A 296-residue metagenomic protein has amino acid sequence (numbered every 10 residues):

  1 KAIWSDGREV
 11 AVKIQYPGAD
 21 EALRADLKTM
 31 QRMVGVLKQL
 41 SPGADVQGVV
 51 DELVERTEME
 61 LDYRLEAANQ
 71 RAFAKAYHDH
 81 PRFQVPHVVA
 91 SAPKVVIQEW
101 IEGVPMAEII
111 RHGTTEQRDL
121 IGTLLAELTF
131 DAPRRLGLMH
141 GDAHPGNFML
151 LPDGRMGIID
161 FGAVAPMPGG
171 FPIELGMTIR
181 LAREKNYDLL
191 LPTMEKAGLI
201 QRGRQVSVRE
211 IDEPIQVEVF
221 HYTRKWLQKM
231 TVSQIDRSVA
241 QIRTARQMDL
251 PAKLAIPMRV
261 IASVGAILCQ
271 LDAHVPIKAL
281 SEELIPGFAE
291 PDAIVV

Functional and structural regions predicted by a protein language model:
K1-A107, L124, R135-L136, H140: Conserved ATP-binding subdomain of kinase catalytic cores across diverse folds
A19-D20, R56, T115, A132 (+1 more regions): Short strand->helix junction
Q31-V34, R71-A74, F130, M258-C269: Short, amphipathic alpha-helical segments that act as regulatory/interfacial helices in nucleotide-processing proteins
I101-L124, L151-V296: Helix-rich C-lobe and terminal helical cap/extension of kinase-like folds
L125-T129: Short, non-transmembrane amphipathic alpha-helical segments
P133-R134, E195: Alpha-helix C-terminal capping/helix-coil junction sites
G141-P145: Hydrophobic HxD+1 residue recognition
G146-L150: Hydrophobic residue at the +6 position relative to the catalytic HRD Asp in the kinase catalytic loop
